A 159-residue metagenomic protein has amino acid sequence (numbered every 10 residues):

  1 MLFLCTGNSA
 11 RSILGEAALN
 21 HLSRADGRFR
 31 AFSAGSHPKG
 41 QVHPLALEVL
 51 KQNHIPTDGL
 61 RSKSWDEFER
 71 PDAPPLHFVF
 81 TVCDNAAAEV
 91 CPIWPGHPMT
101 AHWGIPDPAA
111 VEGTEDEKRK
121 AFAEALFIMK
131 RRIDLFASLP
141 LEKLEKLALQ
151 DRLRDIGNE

Functional and structural regions predicted by a protein language model:
M1-R70: Conserved active-site segments centered on acidic
L4, V82, L139: Conserved residues at the C-terminal ends of beta-strands
G7-S9, D84-A87: Short glycine-rich anion-binding loops that position phosphate/pyrophosphate groups of nucleotides and phosphorylated
I13-G15, H43, A88-I93, E112: Short glycine-/acidic-enriched loop or helix-start segments at secondary-structure transitions that form or flank
H77: Conserved acidic residues
T81-V82, H102: Redox-cofactor binding/interface segments in oxidoreductases and associated redox assembly factors
V90-E159: Phosphate-binding/catalytic loops
